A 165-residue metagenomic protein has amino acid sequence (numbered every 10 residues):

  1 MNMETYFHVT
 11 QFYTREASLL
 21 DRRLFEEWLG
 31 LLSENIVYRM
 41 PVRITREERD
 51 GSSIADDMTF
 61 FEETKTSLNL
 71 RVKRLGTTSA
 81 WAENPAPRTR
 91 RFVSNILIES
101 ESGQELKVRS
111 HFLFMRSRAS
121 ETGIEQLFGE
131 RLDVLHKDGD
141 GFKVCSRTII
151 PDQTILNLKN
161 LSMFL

Functional and structural regions predicted by a protein language model:
M1-E34, R46: Short, low-complexity N-terminal intrinsically disordered segments enriched in polar/charged residues
T10-Q11, T89-R91, Q126-F128: Short solvent-exposed loop/turn micro-motifs enriched in small/polar/acidic residues
R15-S18, S79-A86, A119-S120: Short helix-to-loop capping/linker segments positioned immediately adjacent to catalytic or ligand/cofactor-binding
E16, W28, L68, V108 (+1 more regions): Hydrophobic pocket/interface hotspot
E34-H111, L165: A solvent-exposed, acidic/Ser-Thr-rich amphipathic alpha-helical stretch
L97-L165: A beta-strand edge to alpha-helix "cap/lid" segment located at domain peripheries
